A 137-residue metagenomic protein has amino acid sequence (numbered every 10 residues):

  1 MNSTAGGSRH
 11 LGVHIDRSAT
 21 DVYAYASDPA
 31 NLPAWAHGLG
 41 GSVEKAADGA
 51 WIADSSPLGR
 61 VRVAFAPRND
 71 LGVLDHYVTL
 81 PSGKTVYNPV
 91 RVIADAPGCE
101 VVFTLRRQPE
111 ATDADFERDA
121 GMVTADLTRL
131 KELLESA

Functional and structural regions predicted by a protein language model:
M1-A46: Hydrophobic ligand-binding cavity/cleft-lining segments
S8-H10, L58-R62, K84-P89: Short, surface-exposed coil-to-beta transition loops
D16-T20, A66-D70, V92-E100: A short, structured loop/turn motif at beta-sheet edges
V22-A26, L32, W51, F65 (+2 more regions): Hydrophobic pocket/interface hotspot
G41, V61-A64: A structural detector for short beta-strand units
A50-S56, L74-P81: Short beta-strand segments that buttress and anchor functional surface loops
R68-V73, T128: Eukaryotic helix-grip
Y77-S136: Beta-strand/loop substructures that line and gate deep hydrophobic ligand-binding cavities in soluble
